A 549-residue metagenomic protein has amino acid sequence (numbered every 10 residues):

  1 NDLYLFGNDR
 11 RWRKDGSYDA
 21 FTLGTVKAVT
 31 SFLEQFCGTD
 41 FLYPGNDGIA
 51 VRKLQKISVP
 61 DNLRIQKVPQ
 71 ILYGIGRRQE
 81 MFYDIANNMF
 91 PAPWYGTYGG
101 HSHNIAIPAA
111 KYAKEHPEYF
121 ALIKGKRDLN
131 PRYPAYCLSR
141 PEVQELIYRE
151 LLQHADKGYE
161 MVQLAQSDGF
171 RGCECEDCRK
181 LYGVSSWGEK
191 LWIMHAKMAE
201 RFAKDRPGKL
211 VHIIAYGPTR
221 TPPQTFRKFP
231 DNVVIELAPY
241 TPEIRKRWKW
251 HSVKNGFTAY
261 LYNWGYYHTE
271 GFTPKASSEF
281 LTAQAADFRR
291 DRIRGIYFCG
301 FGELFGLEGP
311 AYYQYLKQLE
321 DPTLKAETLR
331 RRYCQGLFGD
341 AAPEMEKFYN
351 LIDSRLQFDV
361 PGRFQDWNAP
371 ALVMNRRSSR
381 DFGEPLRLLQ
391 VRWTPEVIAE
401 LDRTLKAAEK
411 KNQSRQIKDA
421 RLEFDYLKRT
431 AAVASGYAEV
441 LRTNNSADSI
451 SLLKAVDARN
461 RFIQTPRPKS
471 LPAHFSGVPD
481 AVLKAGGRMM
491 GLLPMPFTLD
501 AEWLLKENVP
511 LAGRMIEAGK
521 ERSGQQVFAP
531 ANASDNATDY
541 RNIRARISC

Functional and structural regions predicted by a protein language model:
N1-Q163, S167-A196, A203, P207 (+4 more regions): Feature activates predominantly on carbohydrate-active enzymes
R10-R11, G169-R171, P218-T221, Y240-P242 (+2 more regions): Short, solvent-exposed loop/turn segments at secondary-structure junctions
I107-T225, E243, Y315, Q335 (+5 more regions): Polysaccharide-binding and catalytic clefts of secreted carbohydrate-active enzymes
L138-E145, L237, E243-P343, K347 (+4 more regions): Structured mid-domain segments that build the active-site/substrate or prosthetic-cofactor binding neighborhood
D156, F226-P230, H251-S252, R290: Extracellular/periplasmic catalytic domains that process cell-envelope and extracellular macromolecules
H212-T241, F272-A276, L304-Y312, Y426-T430: Substrate-binding cleft/loops of secretory-pathway carbohydrate-active enzymes
Q318-R544: Catalytic domains of carbohydrate-active enzymes that cleave complex glycans
